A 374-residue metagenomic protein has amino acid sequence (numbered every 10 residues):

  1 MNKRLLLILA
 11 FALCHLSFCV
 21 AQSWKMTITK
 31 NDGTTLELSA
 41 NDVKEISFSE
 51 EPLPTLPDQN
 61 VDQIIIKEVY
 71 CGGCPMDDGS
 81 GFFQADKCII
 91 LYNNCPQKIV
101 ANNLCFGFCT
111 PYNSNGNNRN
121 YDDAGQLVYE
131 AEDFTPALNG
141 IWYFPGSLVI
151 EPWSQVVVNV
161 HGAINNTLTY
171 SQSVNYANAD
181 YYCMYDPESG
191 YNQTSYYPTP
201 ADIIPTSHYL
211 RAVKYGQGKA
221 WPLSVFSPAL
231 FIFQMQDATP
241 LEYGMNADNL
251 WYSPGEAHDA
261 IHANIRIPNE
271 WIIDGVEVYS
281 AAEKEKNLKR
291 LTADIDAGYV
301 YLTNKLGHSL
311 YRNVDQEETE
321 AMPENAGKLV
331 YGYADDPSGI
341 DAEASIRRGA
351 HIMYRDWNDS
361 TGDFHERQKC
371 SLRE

Functional and structural regions predicted by a protein language model:
M1-T27: Bacterial Sec-dependent N-terminal signal peptides
C19-F83, I346, H351, R373-E374: Acidic/polar, low-complexity intrinsically disordered N-terminal segments immediately downstream of a Sec signal
E37, G73-G79, I99-V100, N166-L168 (+1 more regions): Short, solvent-exposed loop/turn elements at domain surfaces
E50-N115, P205, Y209-I261: A structural motif detector for short, solvent-exposed N-terminal "entry" segments of globular domains
V61, Q84-C88, A101-N103, N139-I141 (+4 more regions): Extracellular structured ligand-interaction cores
Y121-L168: Intrinsically disordered, low-complexity Pro/Gly/Ser/Thr-rich segments with frequent PxxP/GP/PP motifs and embedded
S171-Q172, A177-V330: Acidic, glycine-rich loop-and-strand cores that form catalytic or ligand-binding grooves in diverse globular domains
V300-E374: Extracellular low-complexity, O-glycosylation-prone Ser/Thr/Pro/Gly-rich "stalks" and linkers flanking catalytic
